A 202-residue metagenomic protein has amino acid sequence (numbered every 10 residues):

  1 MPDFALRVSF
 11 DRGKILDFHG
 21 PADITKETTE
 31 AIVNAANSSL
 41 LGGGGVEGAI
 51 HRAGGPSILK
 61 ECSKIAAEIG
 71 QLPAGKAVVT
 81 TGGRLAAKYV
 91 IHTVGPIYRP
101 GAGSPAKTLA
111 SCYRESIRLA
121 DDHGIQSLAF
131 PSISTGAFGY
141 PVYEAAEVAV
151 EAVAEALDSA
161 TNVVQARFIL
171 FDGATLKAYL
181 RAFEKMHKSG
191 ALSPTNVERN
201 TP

Functional and structural regions predicted by a protein language model:
M1-P202: Macrodomain-like recognition of ADP-ribose-binding/processing modules
